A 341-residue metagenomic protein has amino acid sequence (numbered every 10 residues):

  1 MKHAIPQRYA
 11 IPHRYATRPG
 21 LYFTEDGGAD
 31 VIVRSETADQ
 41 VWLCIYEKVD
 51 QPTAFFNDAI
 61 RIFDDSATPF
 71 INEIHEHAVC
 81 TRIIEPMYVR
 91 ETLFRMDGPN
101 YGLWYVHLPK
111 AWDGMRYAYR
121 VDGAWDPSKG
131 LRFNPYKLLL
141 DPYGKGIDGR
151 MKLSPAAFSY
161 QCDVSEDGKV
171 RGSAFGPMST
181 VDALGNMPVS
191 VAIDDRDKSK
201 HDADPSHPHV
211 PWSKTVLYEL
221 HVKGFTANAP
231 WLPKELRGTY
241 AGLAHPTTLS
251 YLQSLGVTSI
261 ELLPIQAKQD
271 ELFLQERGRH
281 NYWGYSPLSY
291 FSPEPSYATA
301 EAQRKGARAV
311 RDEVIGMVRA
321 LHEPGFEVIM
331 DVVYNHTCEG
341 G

Functional and structural regions predicted by a protein language model:
M1-E25, F55-D58, I62-D65, F70-C80 (+4 more regions): The feature marks proteins involved in alpha-glucan
G27-V31: Structural beta-strand segments of beta-rich domains
R34-Q40, W112: Short proline/glycine-enriched turn/loop motifs at strand-loop junctions of beta-rich domains
W42-C44, A118: Beta-strand signatures of extracellular beta-sandwich domains
V216-Y218, I260-L262, V328-M330: Hydrophobic faces of well-ordered beta-strands that scaffold small-molecule active sites in alpha/beta enzyme cores
K223-I260: A conserved hydrophobic secondary-structure block that centers on an alpha-helix together with its immediately flanking
L232-G242, L272-E323, C338-G341: Aromatic- and acidic-residue-enriched carbohydrate-binding clefts of CAZyme catalytic domains
L252-H280: Carboxylate/His-rich catalytic cores and anion/metal-binding grooves
